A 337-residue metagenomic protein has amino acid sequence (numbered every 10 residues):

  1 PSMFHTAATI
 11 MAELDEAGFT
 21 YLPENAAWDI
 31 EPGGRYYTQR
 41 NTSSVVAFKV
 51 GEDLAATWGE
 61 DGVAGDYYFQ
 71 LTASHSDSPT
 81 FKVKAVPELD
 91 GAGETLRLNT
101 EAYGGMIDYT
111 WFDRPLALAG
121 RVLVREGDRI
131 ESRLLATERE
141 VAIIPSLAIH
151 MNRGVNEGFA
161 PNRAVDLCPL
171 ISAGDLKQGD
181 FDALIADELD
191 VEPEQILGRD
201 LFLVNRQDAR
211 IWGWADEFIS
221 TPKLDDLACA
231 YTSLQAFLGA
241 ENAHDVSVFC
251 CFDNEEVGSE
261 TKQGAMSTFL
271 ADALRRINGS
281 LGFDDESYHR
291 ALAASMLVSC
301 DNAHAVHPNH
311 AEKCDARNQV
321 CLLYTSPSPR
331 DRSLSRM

Functional and structural regions predicted by a protein language model:
T6, N41-A47, A56, R125 (+2 more regions): Soluble metallo-hydrolase cores and metallopeptidase-like ectodomains found primarily in the secretory/periplasmic
Y21, N25-V83: Acidic/His- and Gly-rich active-site-bordering loop/insert found across diverse amide/peptide-bond hydrolases
Y68-G154: A generic, well-ordered mixed alpha/beta core segment in the N-terminal half of proteins
S76-S78, P87, G104, E126 (+3 more regions): Acidic, glycine-rich active-site loops and adjacent beta-strand->loop/helix elements that engage anionic groups
S220-G258: Alpha-helical metal-binding/catalytic segments enriched in His/Glu/Asp
G258-L270, N302-C314: Short glycine/threonine-rich loop-to-helix capping motif typified by GTGT followed within a few residues by an Asp-Pro
L270-A293: A glycine-rich helix N-cap at a beta->alpha junction
Y324-D331: Conserved small/polar residues in nucleotide/adenosyl-binding loops
